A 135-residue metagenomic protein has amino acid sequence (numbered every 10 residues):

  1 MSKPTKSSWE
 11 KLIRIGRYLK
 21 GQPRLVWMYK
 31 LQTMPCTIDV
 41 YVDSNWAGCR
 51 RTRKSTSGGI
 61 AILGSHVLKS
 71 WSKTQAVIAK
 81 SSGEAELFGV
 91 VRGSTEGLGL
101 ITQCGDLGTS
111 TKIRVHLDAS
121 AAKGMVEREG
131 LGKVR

Functional and structural regions predicted by a protein language model:
M1-R135: Divalent metal-binding acidic/histidine catalytic loops
